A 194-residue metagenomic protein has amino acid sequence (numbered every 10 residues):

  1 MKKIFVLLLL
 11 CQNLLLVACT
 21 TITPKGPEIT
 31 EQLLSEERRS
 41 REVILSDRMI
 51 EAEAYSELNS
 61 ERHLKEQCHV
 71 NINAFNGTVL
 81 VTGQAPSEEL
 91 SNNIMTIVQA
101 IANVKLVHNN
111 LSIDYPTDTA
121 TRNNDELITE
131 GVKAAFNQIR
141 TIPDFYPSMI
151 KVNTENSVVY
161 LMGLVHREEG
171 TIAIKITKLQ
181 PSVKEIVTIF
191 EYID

Functional and structural regions predicted by a protein language model:
M1-K2: N-terminal secretory signal peptides that target proteins for export/translocation
F5, Q12-N13, C19-D194: N-terminal targeting leaders
